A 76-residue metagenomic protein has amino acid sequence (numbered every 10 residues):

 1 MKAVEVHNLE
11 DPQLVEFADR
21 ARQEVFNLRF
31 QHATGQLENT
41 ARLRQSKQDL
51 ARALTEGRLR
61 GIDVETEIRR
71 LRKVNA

Functional and structural regions predicted by a protein language model:
M1-A76: Extended, charge-rich alpha-helical interface modules
